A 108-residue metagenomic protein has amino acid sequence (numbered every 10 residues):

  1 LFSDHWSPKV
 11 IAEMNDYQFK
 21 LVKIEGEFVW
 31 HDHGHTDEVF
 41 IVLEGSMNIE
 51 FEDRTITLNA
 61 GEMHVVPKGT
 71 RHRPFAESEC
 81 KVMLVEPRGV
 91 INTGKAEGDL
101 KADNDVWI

Functional and structural regions predicted by a protein language model:
L1-W30, T36, G94: A short glycine-rich, His/Asp/Glu-containing loop-to-beta-strand
V10-I11, H31, T55-I56, P74: Short secondary-structure boundary/capping segments
A12, R73, E77-I108: Double-stranded beta-helix
N15, L43-E44, N59-A60, S78: A cytosolic small-molecule/anion-sensing beta-strand core signal
Q18, E27, S46-N48, T55 (+3 more regions): Structural motif
K23-E25, H33-E50, V85: Short, conserved beta-strand element in jelly-roll/cupin
F51-E52, A60, A76, G94: Short glycine-/acidic-enriched loop or helix-start segments at secondary-structure transitions that form or flank
E52-G69: Short acidic-glycine-tyrosine-enriched beta hairpin
